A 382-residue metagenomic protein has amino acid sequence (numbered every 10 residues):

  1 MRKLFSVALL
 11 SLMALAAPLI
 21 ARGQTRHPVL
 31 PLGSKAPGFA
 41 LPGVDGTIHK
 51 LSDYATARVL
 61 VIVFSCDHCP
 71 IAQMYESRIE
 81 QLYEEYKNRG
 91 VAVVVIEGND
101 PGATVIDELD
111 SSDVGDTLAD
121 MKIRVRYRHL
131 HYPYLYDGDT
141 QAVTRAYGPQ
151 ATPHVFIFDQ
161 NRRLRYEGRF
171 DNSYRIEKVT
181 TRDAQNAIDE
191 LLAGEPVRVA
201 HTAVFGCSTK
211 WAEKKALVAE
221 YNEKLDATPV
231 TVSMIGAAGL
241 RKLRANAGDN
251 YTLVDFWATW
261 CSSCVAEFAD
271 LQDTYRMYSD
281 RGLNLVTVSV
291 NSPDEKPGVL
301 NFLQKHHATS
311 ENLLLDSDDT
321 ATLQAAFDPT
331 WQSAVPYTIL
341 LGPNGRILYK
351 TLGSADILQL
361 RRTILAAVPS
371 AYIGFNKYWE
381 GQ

Functional and structural regions predicted by a protein language model:
V7-P18: Bacterial N-terminal signal peptides
F39-L60, T231-T252, Q272-Y278, Q324: A short beta-strand-turn-helix
L41-N88: N-terminal, post-signal-peptide region of Sec/Tat-exported proteins
R58-L60, S65-H68, N250-T252, W257-W260 (+2 more regions): Short pre-active-site segment immediately N-terminal to redox-active cysteine/selenocysteine motifs in thiol-based
C66-R78, F256-D273: Conserved redox-active cysteine motifs that mediate thiol-disulfide chemistry, especially di-cysteine Cys-X(1-2)-Cys
G90-G115, L130-T140, G282-K296, A308-T320: Thiol-based oxidoreductase modules, predominantly thioredoxin-like and allied folds used for disulfide exchange
V114-T152, F156-I157, L164-R165, L300-V335 (+2 more regions): Short, internal strand/loop/helix patches that form the active-site neighborhood or redox-interaction surface
D159-V232, Y337-Q382: Thiol-/selenol-based redox modules, centered on thioredoxin-like and closely related oxidoreductase domains
